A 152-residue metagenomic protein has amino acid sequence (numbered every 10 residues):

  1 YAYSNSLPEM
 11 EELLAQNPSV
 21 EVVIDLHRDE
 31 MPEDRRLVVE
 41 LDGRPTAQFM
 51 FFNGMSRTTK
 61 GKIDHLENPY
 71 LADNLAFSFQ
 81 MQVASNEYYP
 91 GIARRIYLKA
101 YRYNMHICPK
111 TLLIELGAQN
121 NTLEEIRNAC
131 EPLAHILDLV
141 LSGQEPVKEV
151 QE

Functional and structural regions predicted by a protein language model:
Y1-S4, N68-A76, N120-N128: Soluble non-cytosolic domains of exported or imported proteins
Y1-V39: Catalytic-core regions of hydrolytic enzymes
S4-E11, S78, Q82, R127-C130 (+1 more regions): Extracytoplasmic/secreted envelope proteins and their assembly/folding machinery, especially bacterial periplasmic
P18-V22, T46-Q48, G91-I92, P109-K110: Loop/turn elements at helix/coil->beta-strand transitions in domains of secreted/extracellular proteins
R28-E33, M55-T59, Y101-N104, A118-N121: Solvent-exposed loop/turn segments at secondary-structure junctions within structured extracellular/periplasmic domains
P32-P69: A short, glycine/acidic-enriched catalytic loop
Y70-Y97: Active-site-adjacent substrate-binding region of metalloamidase/peptidase-like peptide-processing proteins
G91-Q151: Active-site-adjacent mobile loop/cap segments within catalytic or ligand-binding domains
